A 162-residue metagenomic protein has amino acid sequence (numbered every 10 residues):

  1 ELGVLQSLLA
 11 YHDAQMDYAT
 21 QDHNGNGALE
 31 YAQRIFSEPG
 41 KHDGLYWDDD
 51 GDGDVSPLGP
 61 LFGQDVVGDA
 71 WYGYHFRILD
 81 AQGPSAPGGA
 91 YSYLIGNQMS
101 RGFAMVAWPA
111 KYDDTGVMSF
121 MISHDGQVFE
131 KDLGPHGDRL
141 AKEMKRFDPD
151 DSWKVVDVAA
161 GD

Functional and structural regions predicted by a protein language model:
E1-L8: Membrane-proximal amphipathic alpha-helices that sit immediately adjacent to an N-terminal transmembrane/signal-anchor
Q6, D13-M118, I122, D132-L133: Extracellular/periplasmic head regions of type IV pilus-like filament subunits
M118-W153: A short, surface-exposed interaction/processing loop segment used at functional sites
D151-D162: Short, low-complexity, Pro/Ser/Thr/Gly-rich segments in the mature regions of secreted, periplasmic
